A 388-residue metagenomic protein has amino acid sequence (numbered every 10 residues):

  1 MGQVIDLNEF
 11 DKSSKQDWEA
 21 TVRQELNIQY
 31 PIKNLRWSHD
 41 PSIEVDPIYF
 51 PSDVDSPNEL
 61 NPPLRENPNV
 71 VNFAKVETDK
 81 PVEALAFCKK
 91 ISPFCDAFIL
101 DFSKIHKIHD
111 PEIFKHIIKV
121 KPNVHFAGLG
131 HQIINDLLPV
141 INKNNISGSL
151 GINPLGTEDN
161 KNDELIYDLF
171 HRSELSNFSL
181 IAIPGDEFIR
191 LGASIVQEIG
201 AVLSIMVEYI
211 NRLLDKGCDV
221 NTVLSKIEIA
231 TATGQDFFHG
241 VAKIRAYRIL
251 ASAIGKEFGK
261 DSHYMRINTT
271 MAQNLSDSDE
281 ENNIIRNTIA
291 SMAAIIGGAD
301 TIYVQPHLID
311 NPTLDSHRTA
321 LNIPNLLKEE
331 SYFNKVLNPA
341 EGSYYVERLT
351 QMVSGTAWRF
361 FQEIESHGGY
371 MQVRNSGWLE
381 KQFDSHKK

Functional and structural regions predicted by a protein language model:
M1-D236, M265, I295, T301 (+2 more regions): Catalytic alpha/beta active-site cores
I32-L35, D215-K226, G255-M265, E330-E341 (+1 more regions): Flexible, glycine/charged-enriched surface loops at secondary-structure junctions
H39-V45, K89-S92, N282-V304, L308 (+4 more regions): Conserved phosphate/anionic-ligand binding catalytic regions in large, soluble enzymes, centered on
T157-E158, R190, T269-E280, I302-D315 (+1 more regions): Short beta-alpha connecting loops at secondary-structure transitions that line or flank enzyme active sites
D261-I267, D279-L308, P312-F333: Flexible glycine/proline-rich, aromatic-decorated loop/lid segments
R318-K388: Catalytic-core signal marking the mid-to-C-terminal active-site face
